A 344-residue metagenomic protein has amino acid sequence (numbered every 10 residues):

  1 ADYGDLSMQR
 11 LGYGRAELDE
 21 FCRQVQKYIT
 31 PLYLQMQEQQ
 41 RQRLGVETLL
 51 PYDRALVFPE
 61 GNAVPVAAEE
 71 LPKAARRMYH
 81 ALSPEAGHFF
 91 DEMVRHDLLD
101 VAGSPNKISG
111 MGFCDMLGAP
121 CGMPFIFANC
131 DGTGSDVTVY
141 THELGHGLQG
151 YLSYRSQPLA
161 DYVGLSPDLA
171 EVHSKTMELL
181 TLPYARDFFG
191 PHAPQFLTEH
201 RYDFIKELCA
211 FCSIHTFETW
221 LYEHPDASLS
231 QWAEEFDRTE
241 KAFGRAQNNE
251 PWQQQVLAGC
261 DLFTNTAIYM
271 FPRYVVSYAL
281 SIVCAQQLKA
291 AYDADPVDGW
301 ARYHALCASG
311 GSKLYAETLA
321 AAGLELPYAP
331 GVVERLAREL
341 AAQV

Functional and structural regions predicted by a protein language model:
A1-F125, A321, E325: Contiguous, non-catalytic segments that form substrate-binding/exosite surfaces or channel walls
D2-D5, T48-P51, M111-M123, G145-R155 (+2 more regions): Active-site-adjacent bridging/hinge elements
S7-D19, D53-A63, P84-G87, C121-G134 (+3 more regions): Glycine- and acidic
R10-G12, Y52, A102, Y140 (+5 more regions): C-terminal, non-catalytic "cap/extension" segments appended to globular domains
L11, R15, D19-C22, Q26 (+16 more regions): Hydrophobic alpha-helical scaffolding
A16, Q39, R43, L82-F89 (+4 more regions): Inter-helical turn/loop segments and adjacent helix faces that build the functional surface of alpha-helical bundle
D131-Y154, S174, L179, S281: Active-site recognition of the HExxH zinc-binding catalytic motif
S153-Y154, G164-H192, R201, K206 (+1 more regions): Post-HExxH zinc-binding segment in Zn-dependent metallohydrolases
